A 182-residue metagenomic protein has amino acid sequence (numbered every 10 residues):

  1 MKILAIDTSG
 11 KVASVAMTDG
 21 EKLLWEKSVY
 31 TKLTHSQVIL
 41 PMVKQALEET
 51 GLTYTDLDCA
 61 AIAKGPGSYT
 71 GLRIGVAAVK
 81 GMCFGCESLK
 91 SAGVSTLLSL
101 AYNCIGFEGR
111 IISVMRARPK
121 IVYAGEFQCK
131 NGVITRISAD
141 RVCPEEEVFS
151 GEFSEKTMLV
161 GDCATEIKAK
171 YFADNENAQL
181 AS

Functional and structural regions predicted by a protein language model:
M1-K64: N-terminal beta-alpha supersecondary unit
T8, T34, T70, T96 (+1 more regions): Ser/Thr-centric signal marking residues that sit in or immediately flank functional binding/regulatory motifs
K22, K90-S182: Surface "functional belts" at beta-alpha junctions
V38, R73-I74, K170: Generic recognition of short, well-ordered alpha-helical segments
A46-T50, G85, C104: Stable alpha-helical structural segments in soluble proteins, enriched in small hydrophobic residues
C59-K90, T96: DPxDG-like acidic metal-binding loop motif
